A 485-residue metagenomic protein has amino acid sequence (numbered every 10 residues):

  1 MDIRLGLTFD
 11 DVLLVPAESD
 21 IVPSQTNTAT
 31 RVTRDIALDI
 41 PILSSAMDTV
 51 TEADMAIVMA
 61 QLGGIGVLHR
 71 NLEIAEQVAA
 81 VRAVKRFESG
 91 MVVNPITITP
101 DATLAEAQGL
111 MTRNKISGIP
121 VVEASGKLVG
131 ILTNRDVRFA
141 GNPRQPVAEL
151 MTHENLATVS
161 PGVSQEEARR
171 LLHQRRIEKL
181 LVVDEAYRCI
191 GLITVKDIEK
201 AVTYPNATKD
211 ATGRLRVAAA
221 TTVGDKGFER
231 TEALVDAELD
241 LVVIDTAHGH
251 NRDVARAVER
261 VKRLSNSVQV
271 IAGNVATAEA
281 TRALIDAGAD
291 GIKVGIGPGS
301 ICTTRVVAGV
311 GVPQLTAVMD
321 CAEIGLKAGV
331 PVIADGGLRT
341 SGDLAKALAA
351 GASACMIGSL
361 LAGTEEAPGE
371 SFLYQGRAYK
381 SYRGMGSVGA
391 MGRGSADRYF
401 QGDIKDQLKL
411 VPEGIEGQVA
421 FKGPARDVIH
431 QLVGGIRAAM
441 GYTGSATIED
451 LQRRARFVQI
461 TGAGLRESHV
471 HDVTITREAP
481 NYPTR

Functional and structural regions predicted by a protein language model:
M1-D20, I98, V159-S160, R170 (+4 more regions): Alpha/beta catalytic cores of nucleotide-metabolism and tRNA/nucleoside-modifying enzymes
V22-L38, S45-M47, E76-I116, V121-E123 (+4 more regions): Bateman/CBS regulatory modules and CBS-like beta-alpha motifs in cytosolic regions of diverse proteins
S24, E73-R82, A140-R144, R188-T208 (+5 more regions): Active-site-adjacent beta->alpha loops and helix N-cap segments on the catalytic face of soluble alpha/beta enzymes
A37-S44, G90-P95, E154, D210-A220 (+3 more regions): Short beta-strand/loop segments at the ligand-binding rim of alpha/beta enzyme cores
D54-I57, E229-A237, V270, A276-V294 (+2 more regions): Catalytic cores of alpha/beta
Q61-E76, L239-N251, D290-A308, L338-F372: Glycine-rich phosphate-binding active-site loops on the catalytic face of alpha/beta enzymes
V67-N71, T97-I98, G118-P120, T158-V159 (+6 more regions): Catalytic beta/alpha-barrel core
L68-E73, I116, P120, K127-P143 (+4 more regions): Short beta->alpha transition motifs characteristic of CBS
